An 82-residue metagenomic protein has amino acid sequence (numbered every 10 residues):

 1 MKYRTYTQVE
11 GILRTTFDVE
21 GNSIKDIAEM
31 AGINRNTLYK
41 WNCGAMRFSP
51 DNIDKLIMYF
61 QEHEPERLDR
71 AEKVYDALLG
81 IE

Functional and structural regions predicted by a protein language model:
M1, E66-E82: Short, charged recognition helix plus adjacent turn of helix-turn-helix-like nucleic-acid-binding domains
M1-G21: A short, Lys/Arg-rich alpha-helix, primarily the initiator
I12, K55, Y59, K73-A77: Charge-rich, solvent-exposed alpha-helical interaction surfaces
T16, M30, W41: Residues in the recognition helix of alpha-helical DNA-binding motifs
F17, A28, I57: The alpha-helix within a helix-turn-helix
S23-A31: Short alpha-helical "recognition helix" segments of helix-turn-helix
I33-F48: Recognition helix of helix-turn-helix/homeodomain-like DNA-binding domains that insert into the DNA major groove
D51-L68: DNA major-groove recognition helix of helix-turn-helix/homeodomain DNA-binding modules
